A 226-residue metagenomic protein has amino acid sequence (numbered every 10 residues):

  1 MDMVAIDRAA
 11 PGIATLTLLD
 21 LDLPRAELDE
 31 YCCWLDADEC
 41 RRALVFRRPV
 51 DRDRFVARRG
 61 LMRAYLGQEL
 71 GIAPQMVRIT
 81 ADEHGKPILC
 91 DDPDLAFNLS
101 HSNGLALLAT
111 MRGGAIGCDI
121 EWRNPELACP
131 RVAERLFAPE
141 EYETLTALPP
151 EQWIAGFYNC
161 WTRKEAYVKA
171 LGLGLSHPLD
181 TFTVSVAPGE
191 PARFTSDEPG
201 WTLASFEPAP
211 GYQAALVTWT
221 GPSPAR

Functional and structural regions predicted by a protein language model:
M1-R226: Core catalytic alpha/beta fold that binds nucleotide/phospho-ligands
